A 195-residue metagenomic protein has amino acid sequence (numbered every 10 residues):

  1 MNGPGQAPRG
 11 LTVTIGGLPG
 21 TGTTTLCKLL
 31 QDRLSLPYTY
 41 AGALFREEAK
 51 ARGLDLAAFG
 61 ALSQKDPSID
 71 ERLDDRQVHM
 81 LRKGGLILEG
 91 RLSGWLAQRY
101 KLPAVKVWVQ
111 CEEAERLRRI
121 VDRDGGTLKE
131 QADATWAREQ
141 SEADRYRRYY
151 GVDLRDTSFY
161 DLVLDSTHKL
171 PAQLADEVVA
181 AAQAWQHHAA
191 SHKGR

Functional and structural regions predicted by a protein language model:
M1-G10: Extreme N-terminal, non-catalytic leader segments that precede Walker-type/kinase nucleotide-binding cores
I15: Hydrophobic anchor at the beta1->P-loop junction of P-loop NTPases
L18: P-loop (Walker A) phosphate-binding loop of NTP-binding proteins
G22: Conserved glycine(s) of the Walker
L26: Hydrophobic positions on the alpha1 helix immediately C-terminal to the Walker A/P-loop
D32-T39: Post-Walker A helix-loop "phosphate-sensing" segment adjacent to the P-loop in P-loop NTPases
T39-Y100, E113-A114, G125-D133, E142: ATP-dependent small-molecule kinase phosphotransfer cores that center on conserved nucleotide phosphate-binding segments
P67-S68, W95, L128-E177: Small-molecule kinase domains that catalyze NTP-dependent phosphoryl transfer to phosphate-bearing small molecules
